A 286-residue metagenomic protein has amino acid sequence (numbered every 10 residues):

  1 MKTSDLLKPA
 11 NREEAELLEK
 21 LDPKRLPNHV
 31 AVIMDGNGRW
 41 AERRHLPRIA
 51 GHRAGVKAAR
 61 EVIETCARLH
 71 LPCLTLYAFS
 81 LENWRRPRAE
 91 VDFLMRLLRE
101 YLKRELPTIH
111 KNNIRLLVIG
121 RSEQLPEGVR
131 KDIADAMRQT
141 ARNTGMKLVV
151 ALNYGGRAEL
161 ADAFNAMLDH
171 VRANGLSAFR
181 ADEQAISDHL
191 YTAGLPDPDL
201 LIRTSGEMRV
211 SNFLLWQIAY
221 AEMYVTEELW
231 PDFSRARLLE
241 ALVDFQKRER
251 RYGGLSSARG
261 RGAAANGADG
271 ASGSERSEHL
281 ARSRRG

Functional and structural regions predicted by a protein language model:
M1-G286: Flexible, compositionally biased loop and terminal segments
